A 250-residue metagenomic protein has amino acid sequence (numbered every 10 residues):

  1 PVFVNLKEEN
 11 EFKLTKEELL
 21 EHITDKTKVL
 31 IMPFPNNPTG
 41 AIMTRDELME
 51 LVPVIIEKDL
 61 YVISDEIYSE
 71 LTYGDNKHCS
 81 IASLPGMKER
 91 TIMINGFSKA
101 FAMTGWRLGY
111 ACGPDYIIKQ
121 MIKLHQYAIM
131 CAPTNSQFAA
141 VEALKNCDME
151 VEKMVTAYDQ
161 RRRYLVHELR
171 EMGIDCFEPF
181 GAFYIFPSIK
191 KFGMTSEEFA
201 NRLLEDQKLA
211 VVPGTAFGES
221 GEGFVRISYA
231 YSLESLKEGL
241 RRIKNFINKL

Functional and structural regions predicted by a protein language model:
P1-L250: PLP-dependent class I/II
